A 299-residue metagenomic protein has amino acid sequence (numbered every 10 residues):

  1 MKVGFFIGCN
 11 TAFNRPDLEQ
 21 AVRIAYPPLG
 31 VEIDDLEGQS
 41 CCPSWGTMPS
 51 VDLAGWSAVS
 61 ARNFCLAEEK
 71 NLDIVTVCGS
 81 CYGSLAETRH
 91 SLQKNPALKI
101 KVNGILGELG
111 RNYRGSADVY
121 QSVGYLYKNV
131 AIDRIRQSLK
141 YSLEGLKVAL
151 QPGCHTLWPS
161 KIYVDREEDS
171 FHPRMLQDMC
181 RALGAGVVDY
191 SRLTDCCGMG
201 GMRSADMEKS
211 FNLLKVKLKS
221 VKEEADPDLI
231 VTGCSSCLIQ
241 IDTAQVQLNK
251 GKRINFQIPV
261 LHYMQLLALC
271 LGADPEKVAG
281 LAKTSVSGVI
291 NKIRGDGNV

Functional and structural regions predicted by a protein language model:
M1-V299: Iron-sulfur cluster-binding electron-transfer modules in prokaryotic oxidoreductases
